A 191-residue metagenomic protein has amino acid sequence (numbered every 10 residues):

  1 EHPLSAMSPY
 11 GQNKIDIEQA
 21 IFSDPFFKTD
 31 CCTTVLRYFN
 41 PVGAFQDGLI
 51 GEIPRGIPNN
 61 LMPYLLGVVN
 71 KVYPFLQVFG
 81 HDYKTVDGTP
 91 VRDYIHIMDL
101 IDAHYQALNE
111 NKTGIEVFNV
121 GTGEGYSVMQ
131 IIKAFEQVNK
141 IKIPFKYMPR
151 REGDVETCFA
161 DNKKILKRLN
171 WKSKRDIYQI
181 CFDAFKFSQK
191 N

Functional and structural regions predicted by a protein language model:
E1, G43-Q46, K140-I143, Y147: A short alpha-helix capping/helix-coil boundary motif
E1-N40, L49-N60: Catalytic helix-loop patch of NAD(P)-dependent Rossmann-fold dehydrogenases
E1-P3, P9, P41-A44, H81 (+2 more regions): Active-site pre-Tyr helix/loop in NAD(P)-dependent dehydrogenases
Q46-I50, T89-P90: Short acidic, glycine/proline-rich loop/turn micro-motifs
L61-N191: C-terminal substrate-binding subdomain of Rossmann-fold SDR/epimerase-dehydratase oxidoreductases
